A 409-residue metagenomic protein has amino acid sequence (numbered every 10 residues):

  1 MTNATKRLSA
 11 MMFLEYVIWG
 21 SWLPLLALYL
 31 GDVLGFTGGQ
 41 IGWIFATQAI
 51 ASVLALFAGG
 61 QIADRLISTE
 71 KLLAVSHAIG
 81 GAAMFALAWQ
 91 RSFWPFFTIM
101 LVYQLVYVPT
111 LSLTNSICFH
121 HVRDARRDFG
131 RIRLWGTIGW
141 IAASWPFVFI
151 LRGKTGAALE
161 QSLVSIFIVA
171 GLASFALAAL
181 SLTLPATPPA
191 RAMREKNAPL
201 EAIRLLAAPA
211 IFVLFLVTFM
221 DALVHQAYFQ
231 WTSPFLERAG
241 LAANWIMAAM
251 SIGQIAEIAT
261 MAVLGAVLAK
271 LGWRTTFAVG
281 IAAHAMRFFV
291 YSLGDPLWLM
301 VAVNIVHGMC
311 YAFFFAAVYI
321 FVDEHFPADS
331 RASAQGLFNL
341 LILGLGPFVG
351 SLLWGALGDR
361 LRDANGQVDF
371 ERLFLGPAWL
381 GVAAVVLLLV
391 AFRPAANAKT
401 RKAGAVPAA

Functional and structural regions predicted by a protein language model:
M1-A49, A210-A249, F315: Helix-loop boundary and gating motifs at the non-cytosolic
M1-T2, L184-L216: Juxtamembrane intracellular "pre-TM" segments in multi-pass secondary transporters
F13, A83-M84, F93-L113, I117 (+2 more regions): Hydrophobic core of transmembrane alpha-helices in multi-pass small-molecule transporters, especially MFS/SLC-type
L54-S68, L151-T155, A259-W273, G358-D359: Helix-to-loop junctions at the C-terminal end of transmembrane segments in multipass secondary transporters
K71-F85, T275-V290: Structural signature of the two symmetry-related core transmembrane helices
V108-R123, F313-P327: Intracellular juxtamembrane helix-capping segments at the cytosolic ends of symmetry-related transmembrane helices
F147-L151, V169-A190, L387-F392: C-terminal membrane-cytosol helix-exit motif in multi-pass small-molecule transporters
F149-L172, A356-G381: A membrane-interface helix-boundary motif in multi-pass transporters
